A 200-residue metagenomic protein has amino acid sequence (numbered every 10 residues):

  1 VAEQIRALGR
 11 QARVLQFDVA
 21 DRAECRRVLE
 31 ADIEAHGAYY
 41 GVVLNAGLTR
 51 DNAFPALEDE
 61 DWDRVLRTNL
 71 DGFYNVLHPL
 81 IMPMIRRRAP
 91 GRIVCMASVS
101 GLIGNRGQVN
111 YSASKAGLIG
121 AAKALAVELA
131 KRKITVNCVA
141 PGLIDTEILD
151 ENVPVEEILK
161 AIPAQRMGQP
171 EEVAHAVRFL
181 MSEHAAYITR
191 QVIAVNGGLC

Functional and structural regions predicted by a protein language model:
Q16-R27, D59, E171-E172: The beta1-alpha1 cofactor-binding region of Rossmann-like NAD(H)/NADP(H)-dependent oxidoreductases
A53-F54, E58-L66, I158: Substrate-binding pocket helix/loop in short-chain dehydrogenase/reductase
P55, I103-V109, K131-R132, Q165 (+1 more regions): Active-site loop immediately N-terminal to the catalytic Tyr-X3-Lys motif of short-chain dehydrogenase/reductase
L77, S114, A122: Active-site helix of classical SDR
M82, V127-K131, A186: Alpha-helical segment proximal to the catalytic Tyr-Lys
S98: Residue(s) in the substrate-gating loop at a strand-loop-helix junction that position the organic substrate next
I134, M167-V195: C-terminal substrate-recognition "lid" of short-chain dehydrogenase/reductases
